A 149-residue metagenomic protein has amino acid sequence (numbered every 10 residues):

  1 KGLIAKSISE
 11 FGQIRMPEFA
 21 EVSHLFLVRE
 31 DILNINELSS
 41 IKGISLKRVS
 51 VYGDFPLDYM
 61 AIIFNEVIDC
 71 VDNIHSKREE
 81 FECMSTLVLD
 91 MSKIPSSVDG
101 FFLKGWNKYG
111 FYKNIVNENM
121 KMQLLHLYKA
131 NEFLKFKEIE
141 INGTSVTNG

Functional and structural regions predicted by a protein language model:
K1-G149: Phosphate/anion-contacting hairpin/loop surfaces
